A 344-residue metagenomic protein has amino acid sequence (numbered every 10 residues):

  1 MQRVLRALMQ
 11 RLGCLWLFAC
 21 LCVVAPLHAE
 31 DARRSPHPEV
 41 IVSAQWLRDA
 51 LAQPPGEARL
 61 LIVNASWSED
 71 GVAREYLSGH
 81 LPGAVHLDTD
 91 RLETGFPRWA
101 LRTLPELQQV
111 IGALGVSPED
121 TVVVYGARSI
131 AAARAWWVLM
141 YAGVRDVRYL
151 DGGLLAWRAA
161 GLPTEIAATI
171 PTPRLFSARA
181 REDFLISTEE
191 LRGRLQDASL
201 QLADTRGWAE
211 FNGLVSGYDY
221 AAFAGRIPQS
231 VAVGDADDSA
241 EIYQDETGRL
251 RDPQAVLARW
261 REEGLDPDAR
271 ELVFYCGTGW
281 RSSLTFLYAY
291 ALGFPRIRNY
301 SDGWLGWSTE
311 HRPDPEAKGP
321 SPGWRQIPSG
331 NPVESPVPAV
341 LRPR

Functional and structural regions predicted by a protein language model:
M1-Q10: N-terminal secretory signal peptides that target proteins for export/translocation
R11-V24: Bacterial N-terminal signal peptides
L27-A29: Boundary at the C-terminal end of the N-terminal hydrophobic targeting segment
D31, P36, G95, L101-D197 (+2 more regions): Thiolate-centered catalytic microenvironments shared by cysteine-dependent enzyme domains
A32-A44, D49, E93, L155-P228 (+1 more regions): Active-site neighborhoods of enzymes that stabilize oxyanions during catalysis
A32-E119, R194-A269, R344: Positively charged, proline/Ser/Thr-rich regional signature most characteristic of the Rhodanese/CDC25-like
S66, G126-A127, T205-G207, C276-T278: Short, well-ordered beta-to-alpha junction loops that form the rim of enzyme active sites and present histidine/acidic
A258, E263, D268-S329: C-terminal soluble interaction/assembly domains
